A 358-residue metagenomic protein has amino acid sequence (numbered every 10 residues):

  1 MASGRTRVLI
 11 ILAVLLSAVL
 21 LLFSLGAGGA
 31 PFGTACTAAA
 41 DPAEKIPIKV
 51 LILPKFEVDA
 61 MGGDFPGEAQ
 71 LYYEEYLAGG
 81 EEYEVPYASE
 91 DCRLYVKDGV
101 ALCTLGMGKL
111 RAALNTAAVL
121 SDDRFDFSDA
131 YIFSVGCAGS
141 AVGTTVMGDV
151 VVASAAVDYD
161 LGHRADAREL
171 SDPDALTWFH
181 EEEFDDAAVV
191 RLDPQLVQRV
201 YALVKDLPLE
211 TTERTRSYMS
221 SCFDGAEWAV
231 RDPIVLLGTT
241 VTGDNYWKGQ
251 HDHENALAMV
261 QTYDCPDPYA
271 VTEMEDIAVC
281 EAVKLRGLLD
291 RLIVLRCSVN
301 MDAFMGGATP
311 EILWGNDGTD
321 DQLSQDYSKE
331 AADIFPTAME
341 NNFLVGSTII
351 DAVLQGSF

Functional and structural regions predicted by a protein language model:
A2-V14: N-terminal Sec-pathway targeting helices
R5, L16, G33-C36: Intrinsically disordered/low-complexity terminal segments and short unstructured peptides
R7-V8, L25, A38: Intrinsic disorder/low-complexity signature
A13-S24: Bacterial N-terminal signal peptides
L22-G33: Membrane-interface motif at the C-terminal end of an N-terminal transmembrane signal
P31-F358: Accessory terminal and edge-of-domain segments that mediate assembly/interaction and cofactor placement around
